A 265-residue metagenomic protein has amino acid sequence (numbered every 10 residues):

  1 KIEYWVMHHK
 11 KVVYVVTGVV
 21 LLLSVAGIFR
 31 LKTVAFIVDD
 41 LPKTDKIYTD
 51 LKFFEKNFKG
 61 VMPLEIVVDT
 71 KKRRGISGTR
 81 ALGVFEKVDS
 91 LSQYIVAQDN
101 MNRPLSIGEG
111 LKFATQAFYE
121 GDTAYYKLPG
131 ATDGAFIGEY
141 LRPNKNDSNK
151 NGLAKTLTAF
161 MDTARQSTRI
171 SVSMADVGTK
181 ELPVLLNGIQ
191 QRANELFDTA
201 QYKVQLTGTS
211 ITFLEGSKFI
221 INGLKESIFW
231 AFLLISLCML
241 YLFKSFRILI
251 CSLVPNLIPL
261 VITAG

Functional and structural regions predicted by a protein language model:
K1-V13: Cytosolic-side transmembrane helix boundary signature
K10-G265: Extracytoplasmic
